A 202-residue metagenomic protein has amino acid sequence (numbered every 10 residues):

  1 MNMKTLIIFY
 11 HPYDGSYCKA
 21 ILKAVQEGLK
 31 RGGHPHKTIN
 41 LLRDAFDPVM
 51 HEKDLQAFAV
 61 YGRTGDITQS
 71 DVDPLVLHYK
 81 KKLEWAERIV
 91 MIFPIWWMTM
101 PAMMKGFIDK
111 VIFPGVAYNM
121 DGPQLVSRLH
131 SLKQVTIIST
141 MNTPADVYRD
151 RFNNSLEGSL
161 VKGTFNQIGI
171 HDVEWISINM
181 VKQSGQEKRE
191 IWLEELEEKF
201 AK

Functional and structural regions predicted by a protein language model:
M1-V116, Q183-K202: N-terminal beta1-alpha1-beta2 submodule of the flavodoxin-like/Rossmannoid cofactor-binding fold
M3, H34, K133, I170-H171: A structural micro-motif
I7, H36-N40, I137, D172-S177: Conserved beta-strand scaffold positions in the cores of enzyme catalytic domains, especially in NTP/NDP-utilizing
F9-H11, S139-N142, S177-M180: Short, histidine-centered active-site or binding-site loop motifs used for metal coordination, general acid-base
G32, V147-K202: Glycine-rich phosphate/pyrophosphate-binding loop and the adjoining helix
E84, A102, H130-K133, H171: Structured loop/turn residues at beta-strand edges in well-structured enzyme cores
P114, Y118, I170-V173: Short, structured loop/turn "capping" segments at alpha-beta junctions
N119-N166: Short, glycine-/small-residue-rich phosphate/pyrophosphate-handling segment
